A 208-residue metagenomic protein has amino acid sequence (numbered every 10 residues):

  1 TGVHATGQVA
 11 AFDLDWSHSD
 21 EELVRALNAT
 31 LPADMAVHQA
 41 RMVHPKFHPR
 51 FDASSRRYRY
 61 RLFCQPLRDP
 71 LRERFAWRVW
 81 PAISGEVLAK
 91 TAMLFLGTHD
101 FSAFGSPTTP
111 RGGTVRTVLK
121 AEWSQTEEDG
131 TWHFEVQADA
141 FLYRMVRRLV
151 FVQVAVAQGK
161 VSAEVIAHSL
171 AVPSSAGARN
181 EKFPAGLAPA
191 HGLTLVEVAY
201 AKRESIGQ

Functional and structural regions predicted by a protein language model:
T1-Q208: Structured-RNA-binding interfaces characteristic of tRNA pseudouridine synthases
